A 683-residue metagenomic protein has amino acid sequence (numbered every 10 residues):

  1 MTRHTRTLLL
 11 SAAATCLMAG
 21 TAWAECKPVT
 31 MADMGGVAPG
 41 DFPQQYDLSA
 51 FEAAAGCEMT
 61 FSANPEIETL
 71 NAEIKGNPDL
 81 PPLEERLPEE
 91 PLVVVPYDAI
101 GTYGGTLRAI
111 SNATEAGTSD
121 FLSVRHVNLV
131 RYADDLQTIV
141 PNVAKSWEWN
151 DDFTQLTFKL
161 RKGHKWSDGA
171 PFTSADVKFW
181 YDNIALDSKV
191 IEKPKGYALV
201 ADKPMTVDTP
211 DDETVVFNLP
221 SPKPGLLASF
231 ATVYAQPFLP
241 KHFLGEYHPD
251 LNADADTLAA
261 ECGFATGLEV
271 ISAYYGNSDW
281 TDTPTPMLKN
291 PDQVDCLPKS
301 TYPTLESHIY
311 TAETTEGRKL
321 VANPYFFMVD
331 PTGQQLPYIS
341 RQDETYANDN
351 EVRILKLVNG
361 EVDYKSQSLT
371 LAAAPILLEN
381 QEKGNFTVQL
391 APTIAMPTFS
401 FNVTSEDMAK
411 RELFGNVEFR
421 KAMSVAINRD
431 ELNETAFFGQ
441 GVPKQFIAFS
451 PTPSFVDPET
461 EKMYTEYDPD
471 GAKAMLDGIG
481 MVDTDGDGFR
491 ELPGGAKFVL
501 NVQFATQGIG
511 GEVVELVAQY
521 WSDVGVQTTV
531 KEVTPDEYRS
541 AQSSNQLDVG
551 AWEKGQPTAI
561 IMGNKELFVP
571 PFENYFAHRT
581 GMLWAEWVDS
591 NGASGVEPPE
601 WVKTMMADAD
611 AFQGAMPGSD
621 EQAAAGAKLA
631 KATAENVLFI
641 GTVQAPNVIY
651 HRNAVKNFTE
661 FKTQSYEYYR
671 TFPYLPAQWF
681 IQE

Functional and structural regions predicted by a protein language model:
M1-W23: Gram-negative bacterial Sec-dependent N-terminal signal peptides
T2, D98-V124, V143, L226-A235 (+5 more regions): A structural "hinge/loop" feature
E25-A63, A72-E73, R131-D135, E148-W149 (+9 more regions): Extracytoplasmic/periplasmic ligand-capture domains
G36-V37, D41, L70-P81, E85-I100 (+3 more regions): Proteolytic maturation boundary segments
I67, N71-D151, D182: N-terminal lobe/hinge region of extracytoplasmic solute-binding protein
G196-P286, F661: Surface-exposed binding/hinge segments that line and control ligand-binding clefts or catalytic entry sites
A624, N647-R652: Middle-to-C-terminal accessory/interaction subdomains
T642: Glycine-rich and polybasic anion-binding loops at the starts of cofactor/ligand-binding domains
